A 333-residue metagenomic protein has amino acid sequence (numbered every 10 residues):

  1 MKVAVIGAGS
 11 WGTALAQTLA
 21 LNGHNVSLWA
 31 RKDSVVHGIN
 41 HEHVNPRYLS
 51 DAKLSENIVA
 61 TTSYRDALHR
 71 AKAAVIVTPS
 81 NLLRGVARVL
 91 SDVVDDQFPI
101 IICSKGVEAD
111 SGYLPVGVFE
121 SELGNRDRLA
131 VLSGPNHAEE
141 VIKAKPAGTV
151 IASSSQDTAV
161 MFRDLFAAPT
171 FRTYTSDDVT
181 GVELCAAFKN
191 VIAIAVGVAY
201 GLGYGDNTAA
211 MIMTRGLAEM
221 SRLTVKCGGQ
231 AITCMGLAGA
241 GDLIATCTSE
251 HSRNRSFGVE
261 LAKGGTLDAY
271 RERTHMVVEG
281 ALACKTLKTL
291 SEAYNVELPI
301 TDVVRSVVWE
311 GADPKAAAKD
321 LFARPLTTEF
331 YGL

Functional and structural regions predicted by a protein language model:
M1-A52, T62, V89: NAD(P)+-binding Rossmann beta1-loop-alpha1 motif at the extreme N-terminus of oxidoreductases
G9, T13, W29, D33 (+20 more regions): Electropositive phosphate-/nucleotide-binding environments in soluble metabolic enzymes
S50-V59, N125-R128, P169-F171, V296: A short helix-to-beta-strand connector/capping loop
L54, T61-P146, F162: Rossmann-like NAD(P)(H) cofactor-binding subdomain of soluble oxidoreductases
L82, V93, V118, E122-R128 (+1 more regions): Internal alpha-helical scaffold of NAD(P)-dependent oxidoreductase catalytic cores
I102, R128-S133, T173-D177, L298-I300: General beta-strand structural signal in soluble alpha/beta enzymes
K189, V196-Y200, V225-M235, G239-L333: NAD(P)-dependent Rossmann-like dehydrogenase/reductase catalytic/cofactor-binding core
